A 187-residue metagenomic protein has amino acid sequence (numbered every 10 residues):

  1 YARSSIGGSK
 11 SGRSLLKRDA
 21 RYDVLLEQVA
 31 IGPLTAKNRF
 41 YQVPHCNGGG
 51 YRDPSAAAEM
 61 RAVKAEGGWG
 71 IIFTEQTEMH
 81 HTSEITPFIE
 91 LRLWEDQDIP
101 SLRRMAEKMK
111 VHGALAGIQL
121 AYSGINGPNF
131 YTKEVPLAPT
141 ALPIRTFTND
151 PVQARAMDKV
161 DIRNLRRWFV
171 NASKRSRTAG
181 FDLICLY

Functional and structural regions predicted by a protein language model:
Y1-S123, F130, A154, L165 (+1 more regions): N-terminal capping/small domains of soluble enzymes
W69-H80, P136-I144, L183-L186: Short coil-to-beta-strand
A116-I118, R177, I184-L186: Active-site regions of oxyanion-processing enzymes, predominantly non-cytosolic
A121-F181: Non-globular sequence segments
